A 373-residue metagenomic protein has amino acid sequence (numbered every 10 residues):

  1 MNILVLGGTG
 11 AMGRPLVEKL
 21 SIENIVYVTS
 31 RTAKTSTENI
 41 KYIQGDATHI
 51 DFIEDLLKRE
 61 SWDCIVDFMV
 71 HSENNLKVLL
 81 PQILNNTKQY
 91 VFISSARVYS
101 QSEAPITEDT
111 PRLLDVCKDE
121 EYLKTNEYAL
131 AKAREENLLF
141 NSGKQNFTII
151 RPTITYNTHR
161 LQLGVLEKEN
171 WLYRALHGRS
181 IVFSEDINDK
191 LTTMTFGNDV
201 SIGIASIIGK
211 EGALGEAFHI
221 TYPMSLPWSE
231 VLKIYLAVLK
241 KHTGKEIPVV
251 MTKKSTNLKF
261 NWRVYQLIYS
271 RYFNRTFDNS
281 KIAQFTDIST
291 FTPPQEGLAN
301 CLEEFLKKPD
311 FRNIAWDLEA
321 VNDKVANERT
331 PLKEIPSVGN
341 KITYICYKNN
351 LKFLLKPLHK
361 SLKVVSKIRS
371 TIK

Functional and structural regions predicted by a protein language model:
I3-I22: N-terminal Rossmann NAD(P)H-binding glycine-rich loop of SDR-like oxidoreductase domains
V78-R134, N141-S142, T148: Conserved Rossmann-fold NAD(P)-dependent oxidoreductase catalytic core, especially the SDR/UDP-sugar
E136-L161: Conserved beta-loop-beta element that borders a ligand/cofactor-binding pocket
N157, S184-K190, F218-S225, L236 (+4 more regions): Glycine-rich Rossmann NAD(P)(H)-binding loop
T158-N170, I207-F218: Glycine/proline-rich active-site loop of Rossmann-fold NAD(P)-dependent oxidoreductases
Y173-T195: A conserved pocket-lining segment of Rossmann-fold NAD(P)-dependent short-chain dehydrogenase/reductase
S206-L267, F311, A326-I342, L362-I372: Mid/C-terminal beta-alpha module of Rossmann-like enzyme folds, strongest in SDR-family dehydrogenases/epimerases
P294-K373: Amphipathic terminal alpha-helices
